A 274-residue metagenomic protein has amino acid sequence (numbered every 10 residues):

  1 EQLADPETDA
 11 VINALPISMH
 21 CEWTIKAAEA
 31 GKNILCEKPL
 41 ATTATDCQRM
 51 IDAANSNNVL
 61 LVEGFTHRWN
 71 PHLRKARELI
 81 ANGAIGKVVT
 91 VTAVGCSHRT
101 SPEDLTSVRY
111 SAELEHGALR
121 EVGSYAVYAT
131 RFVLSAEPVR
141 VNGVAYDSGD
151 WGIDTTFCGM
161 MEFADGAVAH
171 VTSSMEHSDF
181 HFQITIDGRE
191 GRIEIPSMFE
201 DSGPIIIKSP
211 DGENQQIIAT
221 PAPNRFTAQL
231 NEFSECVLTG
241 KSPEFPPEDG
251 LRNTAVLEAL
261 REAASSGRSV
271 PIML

Functional and structural regions predicted by a protein language model:
E1-A53: Beta-loop-alpha module in the N-terminal Rossmann-like domain of NAD(P)-dependent dehydrogenases, especially those
A10-N13, Q48, A164, I218 (+1 more regions): C-terminal helix-rich "cap/oligomerization" subdomain common to oxidoreductases
N13, C36, L61-E63, I195: Hydrophobic residues in well-ordered beta-strands that form the structural core
A30-K32, N57-L60, A167: A short helix->loop->beta-strand "cap" motif at the edges of active sites that frequently abuts
R49-H67, G86-V91: Rossmann-fold dehydrogenase core element
H67-D150, G267: Predominantly a Rossmann-like dinucleotide-binding segment in NAD(P)-dependent oxidoreductases
Y128-D201, T220, T227-K241: Contiguous beta-strand/loop segments that form the cofactor/metal-binding neighborhood of enzyme cores
I184, S202-D211: Short polybasic amphipathic segments
